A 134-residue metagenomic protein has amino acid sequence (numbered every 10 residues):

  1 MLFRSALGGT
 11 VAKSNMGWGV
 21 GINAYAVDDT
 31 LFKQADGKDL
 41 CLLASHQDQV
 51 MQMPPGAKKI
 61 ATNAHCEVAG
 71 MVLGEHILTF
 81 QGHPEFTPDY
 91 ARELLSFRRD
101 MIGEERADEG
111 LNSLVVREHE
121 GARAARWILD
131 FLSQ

Functional and structural regions predicted by a protein language model:
M1-L31: Cysteine-nucleophile active-site neighborhood
A12, V27-Q134: Amide-donor transfer/coupling interface in amidating biosynthetic enzymes
